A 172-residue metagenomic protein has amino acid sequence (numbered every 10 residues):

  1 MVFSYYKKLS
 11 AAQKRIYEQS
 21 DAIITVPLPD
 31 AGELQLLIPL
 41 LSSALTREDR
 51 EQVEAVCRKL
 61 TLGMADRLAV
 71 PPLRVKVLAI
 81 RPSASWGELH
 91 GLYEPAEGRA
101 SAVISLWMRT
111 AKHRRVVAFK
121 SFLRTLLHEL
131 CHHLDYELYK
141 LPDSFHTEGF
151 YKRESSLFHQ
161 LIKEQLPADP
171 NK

Functional and structural regions predicted by a protein language model:
M1-E51: N-terminal low-structure segments adjacent to metalloprotease catalytic domains across cellular compartments
R47, Y139-L141: Short histidine/acidic/glycine/proline-rich micro-motifs that form metal- and phosphate-coordinating active-site loops
D49-A102, L161-P170: Auxiliary, metal-adjacent structural segments of Zn-dependent hydrolase domains
R50, K120, D143: Flexible, glycine- and charge-enriched loops at secondary-structure boundaries
L62-D66, H132, S156: A generic structural signal for well-ordered alpha-helical segments enriched in polar/charged residues
R81-K120, H133-E137, H146-L157: Active-site scaffold of zinc-dependent metalloenzymes
S121-L130: Short alpha-helical catalytic segment bearing the HExxH-like zincin motif of zinc-dependent metalloproteases
L141-K172: Post-HExxH zinc-binding segment in Zn-dependent metallohydrolases
